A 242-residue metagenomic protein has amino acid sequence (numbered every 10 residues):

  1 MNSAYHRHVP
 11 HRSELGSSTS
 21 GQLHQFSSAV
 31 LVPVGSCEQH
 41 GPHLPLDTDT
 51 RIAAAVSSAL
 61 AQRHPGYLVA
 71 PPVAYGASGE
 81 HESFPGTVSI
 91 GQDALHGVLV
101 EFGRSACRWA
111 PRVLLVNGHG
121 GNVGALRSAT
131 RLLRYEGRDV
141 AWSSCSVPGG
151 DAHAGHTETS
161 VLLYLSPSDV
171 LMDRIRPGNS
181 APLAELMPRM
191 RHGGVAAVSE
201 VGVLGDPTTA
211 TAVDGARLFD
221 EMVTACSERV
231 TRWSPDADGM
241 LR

Functional and structural regions predicted by a protein language model:
M1-R112, G120-R242: Extended, histidine- and acidic-residue-enriched regions that form the cofactor-binding/catalytic faces
